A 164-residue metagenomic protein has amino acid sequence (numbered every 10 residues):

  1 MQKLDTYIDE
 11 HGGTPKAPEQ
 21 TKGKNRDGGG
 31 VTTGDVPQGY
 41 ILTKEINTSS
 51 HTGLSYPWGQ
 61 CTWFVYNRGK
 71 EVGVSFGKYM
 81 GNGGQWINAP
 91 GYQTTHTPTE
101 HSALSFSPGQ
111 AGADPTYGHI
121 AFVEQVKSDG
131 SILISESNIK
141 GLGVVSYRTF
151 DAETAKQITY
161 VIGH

Functional and structural regions predicted by a protein language model:
M1-E45: Hydrophobic packing segments in regular secondary structure
Q2, T6-E10, K78, N88-P90 (+2 more regions): Polar/charged alpha-helical tracts
K16, G23, G83-N88, L142 (+1 more regions): A sequence-level detector of short, solvent-exposed, charge-rich linear segments
D27-K127, S135-E136: Secreted/periplasmic proteins that engage bacterial cell-wall peptidoglycan
V126-H164: Aromatic- and glycine-rich peptidoglycan recognition patches
